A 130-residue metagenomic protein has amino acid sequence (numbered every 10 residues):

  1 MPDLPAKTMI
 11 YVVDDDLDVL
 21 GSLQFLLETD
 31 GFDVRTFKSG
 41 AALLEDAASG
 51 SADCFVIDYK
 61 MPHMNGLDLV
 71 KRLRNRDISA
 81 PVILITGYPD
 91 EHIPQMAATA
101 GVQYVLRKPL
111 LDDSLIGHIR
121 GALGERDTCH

Functional and structural regions predicted by a protein language model:
M1-Y11, L17, Q24, E45 (+1 more regions): Non-catalytic signal-transmission and effector/linker regions of two-component phosphorelay proteins
L17-R35: Two-component/phosphorelay signaling modules centered on CheY-like receiver
T36-C54: Acidic, metal-coordinating helix/loop segments flanking the phosphotransfer/catalytic sites of two-component signaling
K38-S39, N65-D68: Acidic catalytic/metal-coordinating carboxylates
M61: Receiver (REC) domain active-site loop signature in two-component systems and cognate sites in sensor histidine kinases
L67-I78: Short amphipathic alpha-helix used as the core "switch/output" element in two-component signaling
D68, P89-Y104: Alpha4 helix (beta4-alpha4-beta5 surface) of REC/receiver domains from two-component response regulators
